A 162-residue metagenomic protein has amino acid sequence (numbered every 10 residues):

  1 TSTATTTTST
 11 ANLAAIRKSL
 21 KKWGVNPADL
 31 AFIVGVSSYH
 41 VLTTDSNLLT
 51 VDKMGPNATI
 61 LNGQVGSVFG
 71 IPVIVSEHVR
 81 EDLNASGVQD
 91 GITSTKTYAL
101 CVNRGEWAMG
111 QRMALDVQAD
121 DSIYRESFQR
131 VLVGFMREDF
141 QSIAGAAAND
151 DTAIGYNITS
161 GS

Functional and structural regions predicted by a protein language model:
T1-S2, S162: Accessible peptide chain termini
S2-R130, M136: Extended oligomerization regions of viral-like shell subunits
D121-S162: Protruding loop/beta-arch "assembly-hinge" segments enriched in small, turn-prone residues
